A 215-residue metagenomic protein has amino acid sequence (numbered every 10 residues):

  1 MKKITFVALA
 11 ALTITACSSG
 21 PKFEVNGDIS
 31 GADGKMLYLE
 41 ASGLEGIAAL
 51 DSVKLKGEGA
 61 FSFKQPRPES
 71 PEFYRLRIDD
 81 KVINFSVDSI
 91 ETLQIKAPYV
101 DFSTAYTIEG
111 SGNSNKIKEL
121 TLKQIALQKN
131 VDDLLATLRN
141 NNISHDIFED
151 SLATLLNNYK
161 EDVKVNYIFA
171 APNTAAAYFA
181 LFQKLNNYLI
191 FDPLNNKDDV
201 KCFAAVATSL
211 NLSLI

Functional and structural regions predicted by a protein language model:
M1-C17: Sec-dependent bacterial lipoprotein signal peptides
L12, N166-Y167, S209: Generic structural signal for isolated residues within well-ordered alpha-helices
C17-N166: A non-transmembrane, solvent-exposed segment enriched in polar/low-complexity residues
N166-N173, S213: Flexible helix-coil transition and linker loops at the boundaries of alpha-helical arrays
P172-Y188: Amphipathic alpha-helical repeat scaffolds of TPR domains
L189-D199: Short coil/turn connectors between adjacent alpha-helices in alpha-solenoid helical repeat scaffolds
V200-I215: N-proximal helix/coil linker or "cap" segments that precede and/or mark the start of modular domains
